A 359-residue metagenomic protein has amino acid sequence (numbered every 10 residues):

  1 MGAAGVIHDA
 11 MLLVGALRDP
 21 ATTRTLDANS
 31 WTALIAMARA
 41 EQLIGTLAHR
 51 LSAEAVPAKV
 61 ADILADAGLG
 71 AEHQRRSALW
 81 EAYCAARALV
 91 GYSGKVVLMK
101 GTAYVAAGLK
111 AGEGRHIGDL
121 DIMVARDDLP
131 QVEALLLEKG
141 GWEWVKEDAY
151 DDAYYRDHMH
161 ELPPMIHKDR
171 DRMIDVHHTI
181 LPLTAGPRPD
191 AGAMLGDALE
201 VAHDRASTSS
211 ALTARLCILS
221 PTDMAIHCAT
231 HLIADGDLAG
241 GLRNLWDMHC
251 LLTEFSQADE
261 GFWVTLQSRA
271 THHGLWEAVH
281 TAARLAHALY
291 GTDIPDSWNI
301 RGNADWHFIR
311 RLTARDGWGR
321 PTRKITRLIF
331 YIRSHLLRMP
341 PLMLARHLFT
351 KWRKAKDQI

Functional and structural regions predicted by a protein language model:
M1-G118, V124-I359: Conserved NTP-donor binding/palm subdomain of two-metal-ion nucleotidyltransferases/polymerases, i.e., the charged
